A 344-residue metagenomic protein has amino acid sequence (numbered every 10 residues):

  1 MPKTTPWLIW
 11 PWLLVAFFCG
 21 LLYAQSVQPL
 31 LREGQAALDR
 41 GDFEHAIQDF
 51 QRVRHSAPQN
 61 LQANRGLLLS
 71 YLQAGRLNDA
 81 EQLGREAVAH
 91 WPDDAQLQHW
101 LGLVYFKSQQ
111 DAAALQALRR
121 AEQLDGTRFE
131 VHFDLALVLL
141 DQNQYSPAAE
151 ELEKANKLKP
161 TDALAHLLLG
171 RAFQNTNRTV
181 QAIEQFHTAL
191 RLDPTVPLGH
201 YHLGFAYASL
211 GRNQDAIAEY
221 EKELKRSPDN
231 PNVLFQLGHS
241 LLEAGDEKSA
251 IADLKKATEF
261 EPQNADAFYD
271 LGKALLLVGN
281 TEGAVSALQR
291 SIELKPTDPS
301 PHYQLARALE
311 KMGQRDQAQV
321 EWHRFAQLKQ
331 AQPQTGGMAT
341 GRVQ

Functional and structural regions predicted by a protein language model:
W10-G20: Bacterial N-terminal signal peptides
S26-Q28, L61-Q62, A95-Q96, F129-E130 (+8 more regions): Helix-start (N-cap) detector for alpha-helical repeat units in TPR-like alpha-solenoids, especially tetratricopeptide
S26-S56, Q73, L137, D141 (+3 more regions): Alpha-helical segment of the N-proximal tetratricopeptide repeat
Q28, Y303-Q344: Terminal, low-structured helical/coil segments at or just beyond the last alpha-helical repeat
D39-D49, Q73-E86, K107-R120, D141-K154 (+7 more regions): Structural signature of tandem alpha-helical TPR/SEL1-like repeats, specifically the intra-repeat loop/turn
S56, H90-W91, L124, L158 (+5 more regions): Structural marker of alpha-solenoid helical repeat scaffolds
